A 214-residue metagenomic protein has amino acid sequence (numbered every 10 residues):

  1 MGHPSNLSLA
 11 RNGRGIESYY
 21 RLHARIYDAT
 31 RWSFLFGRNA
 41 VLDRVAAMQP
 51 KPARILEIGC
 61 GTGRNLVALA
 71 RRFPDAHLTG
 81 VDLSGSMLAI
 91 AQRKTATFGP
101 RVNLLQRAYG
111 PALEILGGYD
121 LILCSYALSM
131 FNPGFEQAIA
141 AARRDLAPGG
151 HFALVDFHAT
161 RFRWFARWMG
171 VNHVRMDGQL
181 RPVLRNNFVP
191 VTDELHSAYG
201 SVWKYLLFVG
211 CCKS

Functional and structural regions predicted by a protein language model:
S33-K51: Conserved alpha-helix/loop element of class I SAM-dependent methyltransferases that forms part of the SAM/SAH-binding
L56-I58, T62-P111: Class I SAM-dependent methyltransferase SAM/SAH-binding core
A112-I122: A short acidic, Gly/Pro-enriched loop at the edge of an enzyme's catalytic core that lines a small-molecule cofactor
L121-G134: A short SAM/SAH-binding and catalytic strip from SAM-dependent methyltransferases
E136-P148: A short glycine-rich, Lys/Arg-flanked "PGG" loop and its adjoining helix->strand segment in the class I
G149-F157: Conserved beta-strand signature within the Rossmann-like core of class I S-adenosyl-L-methionine
H173-F188: Short alpha-helix
V189, L195-S214: Core SAM-dependent methyltransferase catalytic element
